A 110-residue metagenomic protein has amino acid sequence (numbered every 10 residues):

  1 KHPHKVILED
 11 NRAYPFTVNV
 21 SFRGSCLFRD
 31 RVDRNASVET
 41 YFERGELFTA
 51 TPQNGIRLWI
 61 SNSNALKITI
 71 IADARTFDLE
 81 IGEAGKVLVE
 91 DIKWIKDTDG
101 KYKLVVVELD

Functional and structural regions predicted by a protein language model:
K1-D110: Extended low-complexity, proline-rich intrinsically disordered regions
